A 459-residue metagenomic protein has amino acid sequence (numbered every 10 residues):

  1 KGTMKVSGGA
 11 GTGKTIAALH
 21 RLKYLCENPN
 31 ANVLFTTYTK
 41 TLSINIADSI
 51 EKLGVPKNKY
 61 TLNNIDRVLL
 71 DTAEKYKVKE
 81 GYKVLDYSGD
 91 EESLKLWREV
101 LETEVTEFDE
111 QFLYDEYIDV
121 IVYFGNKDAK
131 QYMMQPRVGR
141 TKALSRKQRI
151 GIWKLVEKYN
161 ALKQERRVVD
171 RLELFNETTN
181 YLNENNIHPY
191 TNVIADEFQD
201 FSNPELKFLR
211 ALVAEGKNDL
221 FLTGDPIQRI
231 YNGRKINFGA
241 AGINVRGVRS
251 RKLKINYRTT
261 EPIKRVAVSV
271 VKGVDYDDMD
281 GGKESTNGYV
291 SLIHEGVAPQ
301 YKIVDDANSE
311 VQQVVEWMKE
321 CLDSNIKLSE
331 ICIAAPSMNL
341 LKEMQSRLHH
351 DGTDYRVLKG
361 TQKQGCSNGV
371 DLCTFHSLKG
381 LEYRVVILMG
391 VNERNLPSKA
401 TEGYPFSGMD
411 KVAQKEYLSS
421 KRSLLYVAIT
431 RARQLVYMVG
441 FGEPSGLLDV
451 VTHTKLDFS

Functional and structural regions predicted by a protein language model:
M4-L34, K40-Y82, K154-V168, N183-R356 (+5 more regions): Conserved helicase motor core of SF1/SF2 NTP-dependent helicases
K5-A10, A129-Q135, R166-N176: Short coil/turn segments at secondary-structure boundaries
V78-Q148: ATP-hydrolysis module of ASCE/P-loop NTPase motor domains, specifically the Walker B Asp-Glu catalytic pair
S145-I152, S202: Ser/Thr-centered flexible coil motifs
